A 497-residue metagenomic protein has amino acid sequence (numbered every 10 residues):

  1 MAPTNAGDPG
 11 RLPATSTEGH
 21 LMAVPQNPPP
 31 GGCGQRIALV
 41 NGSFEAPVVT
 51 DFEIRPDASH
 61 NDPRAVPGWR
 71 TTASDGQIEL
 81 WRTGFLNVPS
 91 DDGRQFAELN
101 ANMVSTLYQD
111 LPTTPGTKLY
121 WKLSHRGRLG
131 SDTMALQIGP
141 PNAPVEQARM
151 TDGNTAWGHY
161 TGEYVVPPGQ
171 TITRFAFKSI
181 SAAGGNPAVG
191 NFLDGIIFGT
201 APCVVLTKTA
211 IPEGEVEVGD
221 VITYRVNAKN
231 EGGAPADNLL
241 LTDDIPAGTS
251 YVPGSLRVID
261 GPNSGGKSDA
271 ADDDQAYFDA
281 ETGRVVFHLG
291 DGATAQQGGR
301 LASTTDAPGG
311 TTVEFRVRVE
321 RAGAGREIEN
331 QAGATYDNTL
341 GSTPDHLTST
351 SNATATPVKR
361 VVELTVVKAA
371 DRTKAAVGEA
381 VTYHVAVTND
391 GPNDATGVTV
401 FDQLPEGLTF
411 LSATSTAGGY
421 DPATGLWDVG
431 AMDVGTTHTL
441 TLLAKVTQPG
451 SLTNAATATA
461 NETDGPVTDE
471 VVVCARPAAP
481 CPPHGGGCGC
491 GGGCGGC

Functional and structural regions predicted by a protein language model:
A2-P3, G10-R36, G199-C497: Exported/extracytosolic protein signature
G19-K118, K122-S124, L129-G139, M150-G199: Aromatic (Trp/Tyr/Phe) and Gly/Pro-enriched flexible surface segments
H60-P63, W69-T71, I78, A97 (+8 more regions): Generic hydrophobic, helix-prone segments enriched in Leu/Val/Ile
F96-E98, L107-L111, Q147-D152, T161-Y164 (+3 more regions): Beta-strand-rich interaction surfaces with strong enrichment in secreted/lumenal proteins
M103-S105, T117, A143-P144, T436 (+1 more regions): Short acidic/polar mixed-charge low-complexity motifs
L136-A143, D243-G248: Short edge-strand/loop segments of extracellular domains
V145-E146, Y160, A182-G184, T339 (+1 more regions): Sequence/structural signature of outer-membrane beta-barrel proteins
